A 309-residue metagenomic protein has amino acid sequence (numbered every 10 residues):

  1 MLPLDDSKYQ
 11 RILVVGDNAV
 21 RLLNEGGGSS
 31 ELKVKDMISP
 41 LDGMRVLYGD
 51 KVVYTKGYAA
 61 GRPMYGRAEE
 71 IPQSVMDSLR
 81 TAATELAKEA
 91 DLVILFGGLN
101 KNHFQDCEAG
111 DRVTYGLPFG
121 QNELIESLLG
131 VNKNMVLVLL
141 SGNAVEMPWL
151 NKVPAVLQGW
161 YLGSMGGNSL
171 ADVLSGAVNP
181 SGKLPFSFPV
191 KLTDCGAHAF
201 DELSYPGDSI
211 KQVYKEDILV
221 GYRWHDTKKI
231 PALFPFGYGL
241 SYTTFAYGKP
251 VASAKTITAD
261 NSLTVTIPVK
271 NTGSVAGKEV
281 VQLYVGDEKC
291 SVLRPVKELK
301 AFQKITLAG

Functional and structural regions predicted by a protein language model:
M1-G28, K33-L41, R45-D50, G61-E69 (+3 more regions): Secreted, periplasmic, or luminal enzymes acting at the cell surface/secretory milieu
Y54, F96, F104, Y115 (+6 more regions): Phenylalanine-focused residue identity feature
T55-N151: Hydrophobic helix-and-loop "lid/oligomerization" segment in the mid-to-C-terminal part of catalytic domains
A59, H103, G110-R112, L192 (+2 more regions): Active/binding-pocket-proximal capping segment
T81-A82, L86-E89, V251-S253, I267 (+1 more regions): Residue-level detector of intrinsically disordered, flexible termini and proteolytic processing junctions
K133, K183, R223, R294-K297: Basic side chains
S291-G309: Intrinsically disordered, low-complexity Pro/Gly/Ser/Thr-rich segments with frequent PxxP/GP/PP motifs and embedded
